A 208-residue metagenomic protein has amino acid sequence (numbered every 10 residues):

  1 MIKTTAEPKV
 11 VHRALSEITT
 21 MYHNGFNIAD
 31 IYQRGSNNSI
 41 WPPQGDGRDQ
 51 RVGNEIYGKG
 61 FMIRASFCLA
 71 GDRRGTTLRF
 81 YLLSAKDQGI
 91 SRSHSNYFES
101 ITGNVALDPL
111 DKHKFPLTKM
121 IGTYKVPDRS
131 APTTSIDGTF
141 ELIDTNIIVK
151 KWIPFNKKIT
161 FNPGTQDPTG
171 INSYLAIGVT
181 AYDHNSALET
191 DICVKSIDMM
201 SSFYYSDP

Functional and structural regions predicted by a protein language model:
M1-P208: Capsid-like jelly-roll
